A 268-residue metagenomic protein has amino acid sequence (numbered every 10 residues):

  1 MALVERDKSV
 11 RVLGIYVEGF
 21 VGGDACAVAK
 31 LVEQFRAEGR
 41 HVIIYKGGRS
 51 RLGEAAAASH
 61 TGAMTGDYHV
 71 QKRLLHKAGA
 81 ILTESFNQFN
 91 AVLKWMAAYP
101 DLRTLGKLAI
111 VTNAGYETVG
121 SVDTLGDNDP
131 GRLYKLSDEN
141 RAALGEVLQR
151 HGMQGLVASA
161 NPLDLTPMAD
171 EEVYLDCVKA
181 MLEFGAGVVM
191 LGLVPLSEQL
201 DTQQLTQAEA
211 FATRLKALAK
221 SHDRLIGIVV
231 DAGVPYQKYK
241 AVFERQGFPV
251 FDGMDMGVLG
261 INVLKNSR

Functional and structural regions predicted by a protein language model:
M1-R268: Catalytic-core regions of core metabolic enzymes, especially those transforming organic acids/acyl-group intermediates
